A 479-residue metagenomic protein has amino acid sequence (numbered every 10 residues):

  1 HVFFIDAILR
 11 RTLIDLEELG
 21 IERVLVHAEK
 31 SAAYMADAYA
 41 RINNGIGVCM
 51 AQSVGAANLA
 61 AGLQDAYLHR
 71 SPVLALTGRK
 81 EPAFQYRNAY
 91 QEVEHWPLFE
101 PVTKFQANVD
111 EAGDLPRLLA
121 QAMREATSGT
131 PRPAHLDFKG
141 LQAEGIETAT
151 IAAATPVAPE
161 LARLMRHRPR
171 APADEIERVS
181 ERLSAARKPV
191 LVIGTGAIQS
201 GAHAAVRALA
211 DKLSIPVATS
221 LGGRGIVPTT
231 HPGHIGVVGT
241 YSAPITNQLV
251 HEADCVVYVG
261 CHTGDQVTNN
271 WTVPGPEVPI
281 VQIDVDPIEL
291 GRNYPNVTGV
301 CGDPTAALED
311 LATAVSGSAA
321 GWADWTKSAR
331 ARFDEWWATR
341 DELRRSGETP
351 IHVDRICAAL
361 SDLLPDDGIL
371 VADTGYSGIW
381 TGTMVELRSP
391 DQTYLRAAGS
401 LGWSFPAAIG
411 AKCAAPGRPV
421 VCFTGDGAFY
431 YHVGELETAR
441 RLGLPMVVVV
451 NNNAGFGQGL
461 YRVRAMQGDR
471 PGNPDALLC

Functional and structural regions predicted by a protein language model:
H1, I5-D15, R330-G417: Active-site diphosphate/adenylate-binding microenvironment
H1-M35, A143, T148-E181, A205-E252: A cross-family phosphate/adenosyl-ligand binding-site feature
F3-D6, V24-Y34, C49-G55, D110-E111 (+4 more regions): Active-site nucleophile and cofactor-binding loops and adjacent substrate-binding regions of central metabolic enzymes
L9-R11, S31-M35, G55-L63, Y67 (+5 more regions): Short glycine/serine/threonine-rich phosphate/pyrophosphate-binding segments that cradle anionic phosphate groups
M35-D37, R41-T77, E100-A154, E181-R182 (+6 more regions): Structural signature of the thiamine diphosphate
R41, T195-V281, E386-G417, Y430-G434 (+1 more regions): Glycine-rich, anion-gripping cofactor-binding loops and their flanking helix/strand elements in enzyme active sites
L76, F84-Q91, T240, E252 (+4 more regions): Thiamine diphosphate
G113, D137, A162, E181 (+1 more regions): Phosphate/pyrophosphate-binding active-site segments
